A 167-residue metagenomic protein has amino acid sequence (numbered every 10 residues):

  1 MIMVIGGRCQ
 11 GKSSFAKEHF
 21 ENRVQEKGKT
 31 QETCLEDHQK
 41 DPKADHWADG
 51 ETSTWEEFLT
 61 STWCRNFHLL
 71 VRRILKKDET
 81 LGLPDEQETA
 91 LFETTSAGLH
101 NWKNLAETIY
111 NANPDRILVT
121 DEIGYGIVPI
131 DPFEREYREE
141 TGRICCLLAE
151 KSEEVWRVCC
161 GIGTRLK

Functional and structural regions predicted by a protein language model:
M1-P42, H46-E51: Glycine-rich P-loop/Walker A and Walker A-like loops and their local beta1-loop-alpha1 context in P-loop NTPases
M3, W63-N66, I117-V119: Structural motif
G6, N66, C160: Active-site donor-binding loop signature of nucleotide-sugar glycosyltransferases
Q10, L69-L70, G124, G163: Short, solvent-exposed loop/turn segments at secondary-structure junctions
F15, L70-R73, Y137: Broad hydrophobic/π-residue packing in well-ordered secondary structure
Q31-E32, K40-N113: Conserved nucleotide-sensing/catalytic segment adjacent to the nucleotide-binding pocket in NTP-handling enzymes
E79, D85-K167: Replace "adjacent to P-loop NTPase cores in ATP/GTP-dependent enzymes" with "adjacent to NTP-binding cores
